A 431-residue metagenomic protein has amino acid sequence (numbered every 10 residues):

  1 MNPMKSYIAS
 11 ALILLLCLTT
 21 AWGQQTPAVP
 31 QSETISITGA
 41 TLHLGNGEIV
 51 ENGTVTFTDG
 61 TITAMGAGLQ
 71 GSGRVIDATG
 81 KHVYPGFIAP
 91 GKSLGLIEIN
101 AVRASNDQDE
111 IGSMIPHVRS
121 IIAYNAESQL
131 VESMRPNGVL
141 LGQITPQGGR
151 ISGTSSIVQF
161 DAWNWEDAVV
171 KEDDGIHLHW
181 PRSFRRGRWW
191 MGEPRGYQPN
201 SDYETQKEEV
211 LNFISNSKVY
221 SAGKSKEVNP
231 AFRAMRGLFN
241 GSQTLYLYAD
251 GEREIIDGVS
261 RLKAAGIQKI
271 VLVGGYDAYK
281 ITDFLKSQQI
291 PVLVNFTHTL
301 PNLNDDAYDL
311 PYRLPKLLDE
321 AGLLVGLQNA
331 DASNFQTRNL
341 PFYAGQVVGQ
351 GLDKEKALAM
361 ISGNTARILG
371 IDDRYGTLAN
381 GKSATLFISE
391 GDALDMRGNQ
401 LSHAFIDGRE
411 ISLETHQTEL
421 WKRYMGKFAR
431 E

Functional and structural regions predicted by a protein language model:
I8, L12, A21-Q70, K81: N-terminal metal-binding scaffold of metallo-dependent hydrolase/deaminase domains
Q25-V29, L42-T54, A67, D353-I361 (+1 more regions): Acidic, glycine-enriched loop/beta-strand segments at the rims of small-molecule binding/catalytic pockets
E33-I37, Q70-I121, P136: Replace "His-x-His-based motif
A40, V55, G60, G80 (+10 more regions): Divalent metal-coordination and catalytic microenvironments
N46, T145, S221-P311, G326 (+4 more regions): Active-site core of metal-dependent hydrolases
I99-N100, S105-I111, H117, T244 (+3 more regions): His/Asp/Glu-enriched, well-ordered alpha-helical/loop segment that forms or immediately abuts the divalent-metal
L130, N137-K269: Polyanionic/metal-chelating signatures
L413-E431: Glycine- and charge-enriched low-complexity intrinsically disordered segments
